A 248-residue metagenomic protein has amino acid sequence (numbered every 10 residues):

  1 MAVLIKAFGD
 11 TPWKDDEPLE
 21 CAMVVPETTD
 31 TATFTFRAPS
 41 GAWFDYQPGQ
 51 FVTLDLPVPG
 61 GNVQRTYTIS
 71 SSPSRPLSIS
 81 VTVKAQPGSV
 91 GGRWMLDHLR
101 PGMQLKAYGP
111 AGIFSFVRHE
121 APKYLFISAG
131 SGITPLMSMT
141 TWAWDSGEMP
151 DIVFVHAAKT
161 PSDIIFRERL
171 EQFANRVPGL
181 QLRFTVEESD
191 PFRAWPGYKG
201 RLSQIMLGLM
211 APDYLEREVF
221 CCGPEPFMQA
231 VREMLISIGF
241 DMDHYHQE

Functional and structural regions predicted by a protein language model:
V3-Q104, Y108, A121-P122, A158-T160 (+2 more regions): Ferredoxin-reductase
A7, P12, G88, G92-E248: FNR/FR-type flavoprotein reductase catalytic core
